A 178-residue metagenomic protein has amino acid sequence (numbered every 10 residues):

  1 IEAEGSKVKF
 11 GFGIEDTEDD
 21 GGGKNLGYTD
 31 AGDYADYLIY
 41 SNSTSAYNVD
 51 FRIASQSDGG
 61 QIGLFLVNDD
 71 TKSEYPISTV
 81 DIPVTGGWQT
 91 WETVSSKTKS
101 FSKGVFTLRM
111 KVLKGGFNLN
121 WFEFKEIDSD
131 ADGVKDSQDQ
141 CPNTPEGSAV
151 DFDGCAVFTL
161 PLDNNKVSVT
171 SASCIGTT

Functional and structural regions predicted by a protein language model:
I1-I127: Extracytoplasmic
G21-L26, G154-V157, T178: Short, surface-exposed polybasic-and-hydrophobic patches located at secondary-structure transitions
G115-F117, S148, C174: Short, exposed coil/turn segments at beta-strand boundaries within extracellular/luminal domains
I127-D163: Extracellular calcium-associated, cysteine-rich motifs in secreted modular proteins
N164-T170: Surface-exposed, proline-enriched loop/turn segments that connect beta strands in immunoglobulin-like
T170-T178: Short, solvent-exposed loop/linker segments at the N-terminal edge of repeated beta-sheet extracellular domains
